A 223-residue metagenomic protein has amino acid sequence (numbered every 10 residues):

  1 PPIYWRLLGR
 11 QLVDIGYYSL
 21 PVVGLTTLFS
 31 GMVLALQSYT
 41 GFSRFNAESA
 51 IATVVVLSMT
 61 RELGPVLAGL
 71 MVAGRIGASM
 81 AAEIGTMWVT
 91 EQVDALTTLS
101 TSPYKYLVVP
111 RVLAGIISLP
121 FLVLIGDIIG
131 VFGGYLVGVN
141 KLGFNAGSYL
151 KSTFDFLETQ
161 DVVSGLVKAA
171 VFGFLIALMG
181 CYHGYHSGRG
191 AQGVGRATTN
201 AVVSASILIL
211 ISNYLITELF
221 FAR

Functional and structural regions predicted by a protein language model:
P1-Y18, R189-A191, R196, R223: N-terminal, non-cleaved signal-anchor transmembrane helix
Q11-L67, M71: Active-site cofactor/substrate anionic-group-binding motifs, chiefly glycine- and Lys/Arg-rich phosphate-binding loops
G16, L20, G24, L63 (+4 more regions): Selective transmembrane-helix segments that form parts of the transport pathway or gating/packing helices in multipass
G24-L28, M32, I116, P120 (+8 more regions): Generic alpha-helical transmembrane segments of integral inner-membrane proteins, especially permease/transport modules
Q37-T60, I125-A170, F174, L178-T198 (+1 more regions): Membrane-interfacial helix-loop-helix connectors in multipass membrane proteins
I51-D94, M179: Hydrophobic alpha-helical transmembrane segments of multi-pass membrane transport proteins
I84-V109, A191-V194: Short cytoplasmic-facing helical segments at TM-TM junctions of multi-pass membrane proteins
V194, N200-T217: Final/C-terminal transmembrane alpha-helix of multipass membrane proteins
